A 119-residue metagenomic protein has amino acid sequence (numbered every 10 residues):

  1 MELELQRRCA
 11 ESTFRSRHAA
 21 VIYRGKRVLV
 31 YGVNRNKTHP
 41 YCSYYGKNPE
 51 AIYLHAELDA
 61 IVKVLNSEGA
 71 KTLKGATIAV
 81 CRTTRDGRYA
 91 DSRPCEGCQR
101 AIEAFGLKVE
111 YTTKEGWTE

Functional and structural regions predicted by a protein language model:
M1-E119: Zinc-dependent deaminase catalytic domain
